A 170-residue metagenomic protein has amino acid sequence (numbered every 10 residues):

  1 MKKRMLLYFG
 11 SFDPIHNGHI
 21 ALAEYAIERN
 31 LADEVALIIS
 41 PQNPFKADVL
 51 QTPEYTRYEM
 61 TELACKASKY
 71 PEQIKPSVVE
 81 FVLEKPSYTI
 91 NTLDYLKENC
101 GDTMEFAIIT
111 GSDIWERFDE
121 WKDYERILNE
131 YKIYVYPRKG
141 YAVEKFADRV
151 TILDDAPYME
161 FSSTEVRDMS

Functional and structural regions predicted by a protein language model:
M1-S170: Nucleotidyltransferase catalytic core that binds NTPs
